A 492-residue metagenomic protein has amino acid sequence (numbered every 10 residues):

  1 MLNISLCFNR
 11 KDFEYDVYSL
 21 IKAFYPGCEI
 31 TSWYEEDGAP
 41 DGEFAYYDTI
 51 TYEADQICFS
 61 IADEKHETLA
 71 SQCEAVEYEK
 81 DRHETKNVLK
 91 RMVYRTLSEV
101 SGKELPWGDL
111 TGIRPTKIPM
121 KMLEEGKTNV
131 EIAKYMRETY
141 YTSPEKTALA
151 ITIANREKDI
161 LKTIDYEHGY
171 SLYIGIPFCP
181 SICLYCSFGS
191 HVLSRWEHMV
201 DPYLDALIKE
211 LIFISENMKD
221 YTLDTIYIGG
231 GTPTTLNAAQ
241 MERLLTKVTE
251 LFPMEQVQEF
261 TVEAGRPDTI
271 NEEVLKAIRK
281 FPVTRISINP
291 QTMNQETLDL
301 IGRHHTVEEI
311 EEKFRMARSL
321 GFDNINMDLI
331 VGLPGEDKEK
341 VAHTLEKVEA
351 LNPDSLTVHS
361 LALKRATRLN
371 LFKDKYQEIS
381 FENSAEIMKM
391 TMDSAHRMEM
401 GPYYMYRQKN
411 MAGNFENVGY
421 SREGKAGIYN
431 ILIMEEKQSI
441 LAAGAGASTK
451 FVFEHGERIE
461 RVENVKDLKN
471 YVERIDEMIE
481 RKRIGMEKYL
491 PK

Functional and structural regions predicted by a protein language model:
M1-N129, L207, E423-K492: Radical SAM enzyme core and accessory elements
I30-G38, E43, A366-A443: A C-terminal junction/extension of Radical SAM enzymes
V100-E104, E124-L172: N-terminal [4Fe-4S]-dependent radical SAM core
T152-I153, Y185, V262: Key residue(s) within conserved catalytic/signature motifs
G169-P202: Canonical Radical SAM [4Fe-4S] cluster-binding loop centered on the CxxxCxxC motif and its immediate flanking residues
G175, S287, L356-S360, N430-I431 (+1 more regions): Beta-strand scaffold of nucleotide-dependent catalytic cores
S190-M390: Conserved non-cysteine loop/helix-boundary elements of the Radical SAM core domain that shape
P233, N410, G446-T449: Short, glycine-/Ser/Thr-/acidic-enriched flexible segments
